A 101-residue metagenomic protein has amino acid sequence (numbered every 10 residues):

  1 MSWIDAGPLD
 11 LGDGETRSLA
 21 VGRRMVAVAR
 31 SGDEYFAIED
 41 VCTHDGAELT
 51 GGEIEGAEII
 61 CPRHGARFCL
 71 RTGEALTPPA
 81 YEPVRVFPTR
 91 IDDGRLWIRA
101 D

Functional and structural regions predicted by a protein language model:
M1-G56, C69-L70, E74, P83-D101: N-terminal pre-ligand scaffold of iron-sulfur
C42, C61-H64: Short cysteine clusters
P62-R63, Y81-P83: Short secondary-structure transition/capping segments
